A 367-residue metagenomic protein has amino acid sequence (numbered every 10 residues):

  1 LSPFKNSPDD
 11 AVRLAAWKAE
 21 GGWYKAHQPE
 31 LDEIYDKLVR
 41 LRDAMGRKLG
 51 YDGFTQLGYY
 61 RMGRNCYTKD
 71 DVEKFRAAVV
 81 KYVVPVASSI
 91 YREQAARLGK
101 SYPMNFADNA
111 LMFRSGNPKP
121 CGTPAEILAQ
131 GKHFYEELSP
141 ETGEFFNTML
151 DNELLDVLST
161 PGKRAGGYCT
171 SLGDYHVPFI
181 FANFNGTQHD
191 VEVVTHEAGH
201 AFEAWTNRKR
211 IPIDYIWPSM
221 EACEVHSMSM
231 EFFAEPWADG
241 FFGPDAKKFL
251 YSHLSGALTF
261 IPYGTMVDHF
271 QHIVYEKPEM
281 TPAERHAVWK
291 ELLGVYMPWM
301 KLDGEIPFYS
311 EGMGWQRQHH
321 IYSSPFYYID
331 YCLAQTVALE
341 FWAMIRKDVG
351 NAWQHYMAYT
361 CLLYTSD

Functional and structural regions predicted by a protein language model:
S7-W17: Short, charge-rich amphipathic alpha-helices with coiled-coil/heptad character
G22-F179: Contiguous, non-catalytic segments that form substrate-binding/exosite surfaces or channel walls
Y35-T55, I90-Q94, G199-K209, M228-D245: Long, well-ordered alpha-helical segments
T55-R61, P103-A107, G166-V177, E197-R208 (+2 more regions): Active-site-adjacent bridging/hinge elements
G63-C66, L158, V194, F202 (+5 more regions): C-terminal, non-catalytic "cap/extension" segments appended to globular domains
I180, R210-I216, K248-L250, G314-H319: Acidic/His metal-coordination segments adjacent to aromatic residues that form catalytic metal sites in metalloenzymes
F181-V194: Short pre-active-site segment immediately N-terminal to the catalytic Zn-binding motif
A204-V225: Post-HEXXH active-site segment of zinc metalloproteases
